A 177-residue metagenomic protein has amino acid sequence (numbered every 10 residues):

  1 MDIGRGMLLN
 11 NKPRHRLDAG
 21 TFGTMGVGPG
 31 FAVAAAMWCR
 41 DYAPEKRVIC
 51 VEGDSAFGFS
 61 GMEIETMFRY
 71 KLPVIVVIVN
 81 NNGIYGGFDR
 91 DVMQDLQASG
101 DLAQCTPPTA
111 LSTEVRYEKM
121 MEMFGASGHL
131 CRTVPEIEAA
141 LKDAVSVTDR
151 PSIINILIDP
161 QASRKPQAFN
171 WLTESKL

Functional and structural regions predicted by a protein language model:
I3-L177: Thiamine diphosphate
